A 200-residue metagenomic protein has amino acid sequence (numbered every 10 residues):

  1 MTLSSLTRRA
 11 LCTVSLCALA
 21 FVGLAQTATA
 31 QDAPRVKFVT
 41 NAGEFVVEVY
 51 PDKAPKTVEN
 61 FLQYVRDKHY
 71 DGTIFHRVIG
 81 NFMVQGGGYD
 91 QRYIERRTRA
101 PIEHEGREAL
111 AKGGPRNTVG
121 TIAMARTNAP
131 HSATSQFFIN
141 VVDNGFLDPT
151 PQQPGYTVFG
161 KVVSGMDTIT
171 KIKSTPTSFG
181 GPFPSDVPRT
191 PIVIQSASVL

Functional and structural regions predicted by a protein language model:
T2-S4, V14-L200: Cyclophilin-like peptidyl-prolyl cis-trans isomerases
